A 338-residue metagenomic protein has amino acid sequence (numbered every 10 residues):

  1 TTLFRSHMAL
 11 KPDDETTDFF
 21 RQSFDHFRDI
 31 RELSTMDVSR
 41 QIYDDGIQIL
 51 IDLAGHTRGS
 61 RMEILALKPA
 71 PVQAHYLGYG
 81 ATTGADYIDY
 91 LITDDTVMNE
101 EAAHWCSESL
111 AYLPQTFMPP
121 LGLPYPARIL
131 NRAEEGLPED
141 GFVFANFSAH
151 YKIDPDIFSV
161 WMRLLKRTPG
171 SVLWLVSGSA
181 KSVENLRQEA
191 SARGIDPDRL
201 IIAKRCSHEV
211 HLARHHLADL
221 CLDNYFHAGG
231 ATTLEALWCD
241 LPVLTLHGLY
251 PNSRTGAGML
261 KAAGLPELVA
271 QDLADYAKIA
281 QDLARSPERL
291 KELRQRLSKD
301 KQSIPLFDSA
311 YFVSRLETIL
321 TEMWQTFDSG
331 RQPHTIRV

Functional and structural regions predicted by a protein language model:
T1-L3: Short, small-residue-biased leader/transition segments that mark boundaries at the very start of proteins
R21-F27, L186-C206: Nucleotide-activated donor-binding/catalytic signature segment of Leloir-type glycosyltransferases, i.e., the conserved
I30-V38, L200-A213: Conserved active-site histidine-acidic residue motif and adjacent donor-binding/catalytic loop of glycosyltransferases
G46-S60, I64-A85, H208-T255: A donor-sugar binding/catalytic signature common to diverse glycosyltransferases and related nucleotide-sugar
K68-I129: Active-site-proximal region of nucleotide-activated glycan assembly enzymes, centered on histidine/acidic-rich loops
P126-F144: Nucleotide-sugar donor-binding and catalytic loop/hinge architecture of NDP-sugar-dependent glycosyltransferases
P138, S148-H150, R163-K166, V176-G178 (+2 more regions): C-terminal amphipathic helix plus adjacent low-complexity, charged tail appended to glycosyltransferase catalytic
H215-L220, N224-S309: Catalytic binding pocket for nucleotide-activated donors in carbohydrate/polymer assembly enzymes
